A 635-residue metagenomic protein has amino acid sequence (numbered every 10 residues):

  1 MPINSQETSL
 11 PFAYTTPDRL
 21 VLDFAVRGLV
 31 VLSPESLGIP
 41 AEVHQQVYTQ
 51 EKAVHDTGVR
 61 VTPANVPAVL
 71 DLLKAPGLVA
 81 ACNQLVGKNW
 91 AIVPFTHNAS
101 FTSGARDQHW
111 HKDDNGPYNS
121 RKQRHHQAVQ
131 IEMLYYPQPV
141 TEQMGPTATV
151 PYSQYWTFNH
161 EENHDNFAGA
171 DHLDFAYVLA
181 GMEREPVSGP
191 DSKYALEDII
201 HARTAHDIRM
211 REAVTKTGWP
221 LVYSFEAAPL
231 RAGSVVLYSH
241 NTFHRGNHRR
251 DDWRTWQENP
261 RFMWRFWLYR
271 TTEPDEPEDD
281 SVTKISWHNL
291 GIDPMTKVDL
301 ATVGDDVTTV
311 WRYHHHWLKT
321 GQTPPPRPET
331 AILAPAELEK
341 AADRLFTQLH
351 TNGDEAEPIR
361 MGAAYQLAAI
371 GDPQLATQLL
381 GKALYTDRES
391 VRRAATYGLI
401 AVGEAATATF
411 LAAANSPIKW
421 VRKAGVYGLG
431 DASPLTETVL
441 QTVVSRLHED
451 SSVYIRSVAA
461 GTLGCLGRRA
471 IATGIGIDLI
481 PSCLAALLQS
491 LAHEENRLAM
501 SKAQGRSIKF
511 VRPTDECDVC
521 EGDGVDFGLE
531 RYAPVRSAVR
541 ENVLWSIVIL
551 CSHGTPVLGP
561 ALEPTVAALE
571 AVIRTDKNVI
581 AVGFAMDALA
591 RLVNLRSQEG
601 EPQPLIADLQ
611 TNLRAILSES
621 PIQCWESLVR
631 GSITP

Functional and structural regions predicted by a protein language model:
P2-H125: Non-heme Fe(II)-dependent double-stranded beta-helix
E7-S9, L237, T242-T347, R360: Non-heme Fe(II)/2-oxoglutarate
F101, V150-F158, W267-E273: Short edge-strand/loop segments of extracellular domains
S120-E142, P229-R231, L237, L268: Short, conserved beta-strand element in jelly-roll/cupin
Q143-H244, L613: Double-stranded beta-helix
H314-E337, P358-P373, S390-A405, A412 (+7 more regions): Structural detector for internal amphipathic alpha-helices that build alpha-solenoid repeat scaffolds
A336-N352, G371-Y385, G403-N415, P434-H448 (+4 more regions): Amphipathic alpha-helical scaffolding segments comprising HEAT/armadillo-like alpha-solenoid repeats
P604-P635: Terminal, low-structured helical/coil segments at or just beyond the last alpha-helical repeat
